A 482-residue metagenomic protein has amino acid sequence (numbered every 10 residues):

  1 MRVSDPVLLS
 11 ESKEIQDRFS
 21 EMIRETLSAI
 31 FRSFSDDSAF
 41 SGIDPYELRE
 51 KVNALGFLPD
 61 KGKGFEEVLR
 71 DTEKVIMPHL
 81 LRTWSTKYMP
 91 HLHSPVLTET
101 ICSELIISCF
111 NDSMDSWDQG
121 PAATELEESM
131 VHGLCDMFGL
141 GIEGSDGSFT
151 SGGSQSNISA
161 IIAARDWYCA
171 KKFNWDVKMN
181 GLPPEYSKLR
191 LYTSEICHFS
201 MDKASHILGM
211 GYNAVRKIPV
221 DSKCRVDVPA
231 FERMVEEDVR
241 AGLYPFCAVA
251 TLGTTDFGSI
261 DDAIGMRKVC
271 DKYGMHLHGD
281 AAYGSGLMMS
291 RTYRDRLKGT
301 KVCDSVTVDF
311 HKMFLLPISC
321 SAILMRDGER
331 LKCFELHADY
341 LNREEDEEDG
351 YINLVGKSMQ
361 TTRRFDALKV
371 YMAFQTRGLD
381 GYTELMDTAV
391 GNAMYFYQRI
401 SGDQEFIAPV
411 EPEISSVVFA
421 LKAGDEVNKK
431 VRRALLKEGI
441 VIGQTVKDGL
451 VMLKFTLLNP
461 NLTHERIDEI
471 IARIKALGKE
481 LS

Functional and structural regions predicted by a protein language model:
R2-G144, T456, L462, R473-I474: N-terminal entrance/gating region of PLP-dependent enzymes' catalytic architecture
I101, A122, S156, A163-K332: Conserved PLP-enzyme active-site core in the AAT-like
L134-D166, R216-P219: Short loop-beta-helix segment that forms the pyridoxal 5′-phosphate
E143-G144, Y186, P409-S415, V446-M452: Short Gly/Ser/Thr- and Asp/Glu-enriched loop/turn motifs at secondary-structure junctions
T254, Y273, K298-S401: Active-site C-terminal subdomain of aminotransferase-like
Y273, K447-S482: PLP-dependent enzyme catalytic core of the Aspartate aminotransferase-like
I407-A434: Conserved PLP-binding catalytic core of the aspartate aminotransferase-like
N428-L436, D468-K475: Short amphipathic alpha-helices in soluble, non-transmembrane regions that often serve as interface/regulatory elements
